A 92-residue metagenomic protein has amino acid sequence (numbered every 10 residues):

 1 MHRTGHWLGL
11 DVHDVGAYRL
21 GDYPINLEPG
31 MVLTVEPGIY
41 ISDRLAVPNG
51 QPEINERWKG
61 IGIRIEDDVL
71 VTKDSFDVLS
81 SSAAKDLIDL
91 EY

Functional and structural regions predicted by a protein language model:
T4-G5, L10-Y92: Charged, cofactor-coupling segments
